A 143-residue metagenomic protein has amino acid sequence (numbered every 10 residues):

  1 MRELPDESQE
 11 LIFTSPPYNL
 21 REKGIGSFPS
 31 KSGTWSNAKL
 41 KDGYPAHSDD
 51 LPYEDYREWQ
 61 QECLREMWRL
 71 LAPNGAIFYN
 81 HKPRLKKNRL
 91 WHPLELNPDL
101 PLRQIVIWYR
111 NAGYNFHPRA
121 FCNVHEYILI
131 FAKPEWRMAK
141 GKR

Functional and structural regions predicted by a protein language model:
M1-R143: Core catalytic lobe of class I
